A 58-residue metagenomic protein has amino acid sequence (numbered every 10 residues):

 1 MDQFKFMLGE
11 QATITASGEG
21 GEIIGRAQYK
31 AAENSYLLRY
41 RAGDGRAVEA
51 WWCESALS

Functional and structural regions predicted by a protein language model:
D2-S58: Basic/aromatic-rich interaction segments and small domains that mediate binding to polyanionic partners
